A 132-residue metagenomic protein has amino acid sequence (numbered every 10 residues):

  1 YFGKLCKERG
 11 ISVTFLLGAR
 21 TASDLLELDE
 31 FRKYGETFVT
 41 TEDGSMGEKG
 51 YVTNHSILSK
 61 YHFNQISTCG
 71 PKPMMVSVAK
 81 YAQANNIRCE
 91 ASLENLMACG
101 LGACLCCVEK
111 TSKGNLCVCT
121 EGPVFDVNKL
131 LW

Functional and structural regions predicted by a protein language model:
Y1, K72-P73, E94-P123: Local cysteine-cluster metal-coordination motifs and their immediate loop/turn environment, predominantly Fe-S cluster
Y1-A91: FNR/FR-type flavoprotein reductase catalytic core
A22-D24, S45-M46, L96-G100, F125: Short gly/pro/ser/thr-enriched loop/turn and capping motifs at secondary-structure boundaries
E121-W132: Short microdomains enriched in Cys/His and/or Lys/Arg
